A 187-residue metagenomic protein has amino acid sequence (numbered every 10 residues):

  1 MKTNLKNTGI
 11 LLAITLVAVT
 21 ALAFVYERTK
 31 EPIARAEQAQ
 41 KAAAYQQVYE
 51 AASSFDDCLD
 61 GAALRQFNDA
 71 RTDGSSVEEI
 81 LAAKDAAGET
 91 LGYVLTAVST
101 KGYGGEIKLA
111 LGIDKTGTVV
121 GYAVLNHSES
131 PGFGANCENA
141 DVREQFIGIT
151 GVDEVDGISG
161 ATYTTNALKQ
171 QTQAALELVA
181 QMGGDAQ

Functional and structural regions predicted by a protein language model:
K2-Q187: Flexible, solvent-exposed loop/hinge segments and secondary-structure transition points
